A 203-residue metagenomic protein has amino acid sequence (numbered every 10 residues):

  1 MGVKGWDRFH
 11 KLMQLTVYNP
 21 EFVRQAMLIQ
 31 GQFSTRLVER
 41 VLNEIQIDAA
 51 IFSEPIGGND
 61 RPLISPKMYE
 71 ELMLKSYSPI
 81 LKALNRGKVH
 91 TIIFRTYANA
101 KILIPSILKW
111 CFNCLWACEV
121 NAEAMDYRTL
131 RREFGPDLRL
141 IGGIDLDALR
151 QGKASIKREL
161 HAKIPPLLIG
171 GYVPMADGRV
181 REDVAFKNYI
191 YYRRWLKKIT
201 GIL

Functional and structural regions predicted by a protein language model:
M1-L203: Active-site loop segments of alpha/beta catalytic cores
